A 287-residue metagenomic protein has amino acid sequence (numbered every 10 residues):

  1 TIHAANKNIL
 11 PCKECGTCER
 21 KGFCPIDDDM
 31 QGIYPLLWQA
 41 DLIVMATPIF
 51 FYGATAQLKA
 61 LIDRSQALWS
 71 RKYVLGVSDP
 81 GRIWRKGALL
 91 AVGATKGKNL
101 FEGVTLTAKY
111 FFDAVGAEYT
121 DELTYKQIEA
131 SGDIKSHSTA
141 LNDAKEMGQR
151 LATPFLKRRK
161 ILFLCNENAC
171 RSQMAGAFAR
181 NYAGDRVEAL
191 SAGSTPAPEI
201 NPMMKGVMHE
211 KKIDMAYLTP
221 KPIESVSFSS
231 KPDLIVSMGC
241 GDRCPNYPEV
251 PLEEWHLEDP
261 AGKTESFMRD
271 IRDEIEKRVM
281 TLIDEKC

Functional and structural regions predicted by a protein language model:
T1-S70, L75, S138-L162, D214: N-terminal beta1-alpha1-beta2 submodule of the flavodoxin-like/Rossmannoid cofactor-binding fold
H3, L123-T124, G193, H256: Residue-level recognition of beta-strand->loop/alpha-helix junctions
G16-Q39, I43, M204-C244: Short, structured active-site "lid" loops
Q57-R71, K109, V226-F228, L234 (+1 more regions): A short, gly/pro- and small-residue-rich
Y73-T120, E274, R278: Short, glycine-/small-residue-rich phosphate/pyrophosphate-handling segment
L89-G97, Q127-I134, C244-C287: Phosphate-binding/catalytic loops
E102-R158: Glycine-rich phosphate/pyrophosphate-binding loop and the adjoining helix
R158-S225: Conserved active-site segments centered on acidic
